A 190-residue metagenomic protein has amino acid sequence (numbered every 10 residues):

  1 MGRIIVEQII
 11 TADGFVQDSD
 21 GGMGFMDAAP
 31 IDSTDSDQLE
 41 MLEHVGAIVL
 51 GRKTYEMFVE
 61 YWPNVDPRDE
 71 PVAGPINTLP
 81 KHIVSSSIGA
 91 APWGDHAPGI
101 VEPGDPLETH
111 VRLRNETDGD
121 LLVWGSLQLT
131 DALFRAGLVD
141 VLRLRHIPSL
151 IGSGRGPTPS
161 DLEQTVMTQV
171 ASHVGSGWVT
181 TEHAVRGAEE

Functional and structural regions predicted by a protein language model:
M1-E190: Enzymes that bind and transform nitrogen-containing heteroaromatic metabolites
